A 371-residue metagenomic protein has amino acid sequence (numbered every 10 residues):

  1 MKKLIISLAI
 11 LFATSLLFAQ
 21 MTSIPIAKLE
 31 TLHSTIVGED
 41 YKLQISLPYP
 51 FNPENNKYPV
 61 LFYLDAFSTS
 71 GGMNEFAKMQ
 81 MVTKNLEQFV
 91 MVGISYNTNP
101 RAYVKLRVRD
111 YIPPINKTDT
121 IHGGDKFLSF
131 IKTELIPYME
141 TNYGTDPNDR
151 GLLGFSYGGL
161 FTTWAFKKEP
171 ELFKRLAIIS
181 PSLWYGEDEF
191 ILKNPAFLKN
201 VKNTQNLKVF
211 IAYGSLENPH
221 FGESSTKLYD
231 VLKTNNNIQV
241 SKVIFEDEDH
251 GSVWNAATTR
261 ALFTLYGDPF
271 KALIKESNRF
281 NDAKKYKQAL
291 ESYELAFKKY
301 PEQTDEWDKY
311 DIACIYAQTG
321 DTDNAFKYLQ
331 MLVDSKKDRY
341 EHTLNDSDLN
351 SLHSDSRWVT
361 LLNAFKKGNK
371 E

Functional and structural regions predicted by a protein language model:
M1-I24, E371: Bacterial Sec-dependent N-terminal signal peptides
Q20-F280, Y286-E306, I315-T319, M331 (+2 more regions): Non-catalytic cap/lid and distal C-terminal segments of serine-dependent acyl enzymes
Q288, N324, R357-T360: Alpha-helical positions within canonical tetratricopeptide repeat
Y300, G320-D321, S351-S356: Alpha-helix capping and inter-helical loop/turn segments
T343-E371: Terminal, low-structured helical/coil segments at or just beyond the last alpha-helical repeat
